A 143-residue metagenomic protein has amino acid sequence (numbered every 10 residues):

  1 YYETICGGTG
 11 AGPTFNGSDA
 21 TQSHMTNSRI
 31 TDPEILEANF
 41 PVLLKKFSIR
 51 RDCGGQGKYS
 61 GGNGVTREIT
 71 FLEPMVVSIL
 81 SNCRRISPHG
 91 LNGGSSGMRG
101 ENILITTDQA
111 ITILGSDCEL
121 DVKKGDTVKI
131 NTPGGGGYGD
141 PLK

Functional and structural regions predicted by a protein language model:
Y1-K143: Glycine/proline-enriched, intrinsically flexible loops and inter-domain linkers
